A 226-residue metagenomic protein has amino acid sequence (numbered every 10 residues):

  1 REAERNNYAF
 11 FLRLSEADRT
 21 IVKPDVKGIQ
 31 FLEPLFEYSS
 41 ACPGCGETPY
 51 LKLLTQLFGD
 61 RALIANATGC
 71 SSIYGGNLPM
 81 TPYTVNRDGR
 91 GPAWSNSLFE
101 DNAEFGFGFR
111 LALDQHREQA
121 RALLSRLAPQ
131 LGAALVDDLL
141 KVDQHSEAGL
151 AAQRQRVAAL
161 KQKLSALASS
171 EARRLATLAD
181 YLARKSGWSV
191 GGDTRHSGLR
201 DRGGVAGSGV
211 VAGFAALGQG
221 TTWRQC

Functional and structural regions predicted by a protein language model:
R1: C-terminal, active-site-flanking charged/polar segments
E4-C226: Cofactor-binding active-site loop characterized by glycine-rich and histidine/acidic residues
